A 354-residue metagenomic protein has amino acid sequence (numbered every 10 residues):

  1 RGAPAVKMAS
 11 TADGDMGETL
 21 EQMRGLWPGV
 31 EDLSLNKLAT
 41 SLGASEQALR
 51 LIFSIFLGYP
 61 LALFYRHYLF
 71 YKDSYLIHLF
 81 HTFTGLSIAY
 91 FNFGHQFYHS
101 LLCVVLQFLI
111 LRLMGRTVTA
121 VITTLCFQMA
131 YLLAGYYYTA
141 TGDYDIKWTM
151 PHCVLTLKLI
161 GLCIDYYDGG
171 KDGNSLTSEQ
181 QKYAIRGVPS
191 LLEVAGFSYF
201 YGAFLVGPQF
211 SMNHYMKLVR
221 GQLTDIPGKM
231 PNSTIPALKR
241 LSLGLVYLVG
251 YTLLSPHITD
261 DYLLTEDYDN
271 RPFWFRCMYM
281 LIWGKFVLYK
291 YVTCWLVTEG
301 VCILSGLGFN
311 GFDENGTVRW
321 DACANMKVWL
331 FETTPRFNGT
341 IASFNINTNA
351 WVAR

Functional and structural regions predicted by a protein language model:
R1-R354: Membrane-embedded transmembrane alpha-helical bundles that form the catalytic cores of multi-pass lipid-modifying
